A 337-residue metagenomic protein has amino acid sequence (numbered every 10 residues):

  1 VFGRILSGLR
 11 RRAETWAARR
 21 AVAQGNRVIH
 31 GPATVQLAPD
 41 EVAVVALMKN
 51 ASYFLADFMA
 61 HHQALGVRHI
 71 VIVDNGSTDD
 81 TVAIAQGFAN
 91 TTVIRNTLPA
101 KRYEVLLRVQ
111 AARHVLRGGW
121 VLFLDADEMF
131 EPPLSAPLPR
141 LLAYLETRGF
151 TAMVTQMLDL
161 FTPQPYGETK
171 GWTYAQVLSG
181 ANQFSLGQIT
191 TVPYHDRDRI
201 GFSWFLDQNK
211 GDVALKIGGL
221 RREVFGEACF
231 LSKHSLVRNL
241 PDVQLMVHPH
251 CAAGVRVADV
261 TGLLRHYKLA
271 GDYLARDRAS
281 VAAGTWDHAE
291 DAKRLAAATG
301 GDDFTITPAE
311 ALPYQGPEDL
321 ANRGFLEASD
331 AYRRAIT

Functional and structural regions predicted by a protein language model:
V1-A60: N-proximal low-complexity "stem/linker" segments adjacent to membrane-targeting elements
F2-A18, V105, P132-T337: Catalytic-site signature of metal-activated, phosphate-bearing donor transferases, centered on the GT-A/GT-A-like
A56-A60, V82, Q86, L134-E146: Short alpha-helix within the catalytic core of nucleotide-sugar-dependent glycosyltransferases
A60-R68: Short, acidic, metal-binding catalytic loop of nucleotide-sugar glycosyltransferases
R68, G119, T151: Short acidic/polar active-site loop segments enriched in Thr and Asp
R68-G76: Short beta-strand/loop segment that forms part of the nucleotide-sugar
N75, D125-A126: Short acidic donor-binding/metal-coordinating loop in glycosyltransferase active sites
V82-F123, E131-L134: Active-site-proximal specificity loops/subdomain of glycosyltransferases
